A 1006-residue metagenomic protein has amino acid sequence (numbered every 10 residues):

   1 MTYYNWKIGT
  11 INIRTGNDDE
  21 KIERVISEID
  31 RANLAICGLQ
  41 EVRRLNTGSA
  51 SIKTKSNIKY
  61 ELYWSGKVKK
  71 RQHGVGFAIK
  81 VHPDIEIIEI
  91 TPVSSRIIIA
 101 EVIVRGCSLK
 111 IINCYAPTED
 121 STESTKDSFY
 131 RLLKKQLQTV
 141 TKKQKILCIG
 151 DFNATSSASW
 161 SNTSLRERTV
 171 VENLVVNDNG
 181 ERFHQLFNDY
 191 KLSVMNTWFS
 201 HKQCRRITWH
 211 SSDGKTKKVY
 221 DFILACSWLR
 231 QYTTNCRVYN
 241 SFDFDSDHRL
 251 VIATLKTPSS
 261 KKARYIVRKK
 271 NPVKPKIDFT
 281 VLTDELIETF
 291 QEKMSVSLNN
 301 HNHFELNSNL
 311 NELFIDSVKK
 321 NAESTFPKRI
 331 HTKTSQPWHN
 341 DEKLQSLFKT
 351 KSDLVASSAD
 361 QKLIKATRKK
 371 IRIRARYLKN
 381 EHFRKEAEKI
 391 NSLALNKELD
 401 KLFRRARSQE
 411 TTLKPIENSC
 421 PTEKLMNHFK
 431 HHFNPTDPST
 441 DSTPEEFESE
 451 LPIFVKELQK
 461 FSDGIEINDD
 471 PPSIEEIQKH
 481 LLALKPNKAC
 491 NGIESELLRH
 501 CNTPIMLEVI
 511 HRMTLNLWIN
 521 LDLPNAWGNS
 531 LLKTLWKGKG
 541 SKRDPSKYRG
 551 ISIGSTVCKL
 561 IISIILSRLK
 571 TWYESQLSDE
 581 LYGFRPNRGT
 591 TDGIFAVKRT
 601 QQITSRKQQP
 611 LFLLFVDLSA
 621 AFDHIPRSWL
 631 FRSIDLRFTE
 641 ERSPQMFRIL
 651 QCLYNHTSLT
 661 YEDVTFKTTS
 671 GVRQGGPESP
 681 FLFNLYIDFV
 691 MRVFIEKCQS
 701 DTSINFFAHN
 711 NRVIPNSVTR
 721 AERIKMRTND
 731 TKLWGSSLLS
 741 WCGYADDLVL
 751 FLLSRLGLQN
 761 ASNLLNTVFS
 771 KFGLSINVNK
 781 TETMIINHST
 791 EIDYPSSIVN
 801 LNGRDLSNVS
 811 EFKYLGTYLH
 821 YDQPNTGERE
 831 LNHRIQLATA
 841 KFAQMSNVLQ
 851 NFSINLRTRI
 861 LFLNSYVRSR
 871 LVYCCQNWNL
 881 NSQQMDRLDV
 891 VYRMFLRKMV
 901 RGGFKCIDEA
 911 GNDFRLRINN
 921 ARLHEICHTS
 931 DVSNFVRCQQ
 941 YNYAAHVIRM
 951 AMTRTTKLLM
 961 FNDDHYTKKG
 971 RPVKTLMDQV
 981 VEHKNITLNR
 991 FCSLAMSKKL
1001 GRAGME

Functional and structural regions predicted by a protein language model:
M1-I146, S164-E172, H500-N502, M506 (+2 more regions): Short phosphate/oxyanion-binding micro-motifs
I36-R44, A50, E89-S95, V238 (+3 more regions): Amphipathic alpha-helical blocks
C37, T254, S317-K320, S335 (+10 more regions): Surface-exposed loop/turn segments and immediately adjacent short secondary-structure elements within folded domains
V81, Y115, D470-D701: Conserved pre-catalytic core of RNA-dependent polymerases
I85-V93, I97, S157-K274: Metal-dependent phosphoester-hydrolase catalytic domains
E101-L109, I146-L147, K215-T334, Q409 (+3 more regions): Surface polyanion/phosphate-binding segment centered on an Asp-His-Pro turn
S159, V194, K333-H432, D470-T514 (+3 more regions): Short, charged alpha-helical motifs in flexible N/C-terminal segments and linkers
H201, K215-K218, I223, R237 (+10 more regions): Short linear motifs embedded in intrinsically disordered, charge-biased segments
